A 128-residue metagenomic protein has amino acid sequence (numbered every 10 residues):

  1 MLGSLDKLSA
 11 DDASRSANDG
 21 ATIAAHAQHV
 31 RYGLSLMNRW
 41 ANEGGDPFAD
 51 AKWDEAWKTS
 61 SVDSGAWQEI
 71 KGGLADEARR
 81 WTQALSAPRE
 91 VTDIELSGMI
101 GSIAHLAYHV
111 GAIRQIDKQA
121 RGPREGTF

Functional and structural regions predicted by a protein language model:
L2, A10-A56, E90-F128: Short, contiguous alpha-helical
L8, A21, V62-G65: Short coil/turn linker and secondary-structure boundary residues
W57-A107: Acidic/histidine-rich alpha-helical segments that form the ligand environment of transition-metal centers
